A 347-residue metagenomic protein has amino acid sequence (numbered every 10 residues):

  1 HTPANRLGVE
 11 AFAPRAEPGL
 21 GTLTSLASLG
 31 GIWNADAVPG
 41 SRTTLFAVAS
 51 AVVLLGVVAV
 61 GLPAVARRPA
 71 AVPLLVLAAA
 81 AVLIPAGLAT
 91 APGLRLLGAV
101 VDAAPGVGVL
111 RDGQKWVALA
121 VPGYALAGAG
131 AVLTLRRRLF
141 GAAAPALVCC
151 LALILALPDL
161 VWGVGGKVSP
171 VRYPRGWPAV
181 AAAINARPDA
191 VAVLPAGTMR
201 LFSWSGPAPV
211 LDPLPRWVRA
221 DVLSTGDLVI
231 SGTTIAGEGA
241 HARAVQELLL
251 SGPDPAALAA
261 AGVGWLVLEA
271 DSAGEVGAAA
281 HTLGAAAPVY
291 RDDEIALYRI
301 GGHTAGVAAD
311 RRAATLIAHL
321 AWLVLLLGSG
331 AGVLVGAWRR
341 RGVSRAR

Functional and structural regions predicted by a protein language model:
H1-A64, G113, L250-G252, A296 (+2 more regions): Periplasmic/ER-lumenal interhelical loops and adjacent helix-loop junctions in multi-pass membrane proteins
H1-N5, A13-W33, A71-R111, L151-G165 (+1 more regions): Membrane-interface helix-loop junctions at the exits of transmembrane helices
L7-G8, A152-R347: Extracytoplasmic
G8, A37-F46, L75, A79-A127 (+1 more regions): Membrane-helix boundary/interfacial segments in multi-pass membrane proteins
A47-V82, L133, L327-R340: Hydrophobic, aromatic-rich transmembrane alpha-helices and their immediate juxtamembrane boundary segments
A51-G56, P69-V76, D112, V121 (+7 more regions): Active-site-proximal structural scaffolding
V65-A66, V121-A146, L334-R347: Membrane-interface junctions at the ends of membrane-embedded or membrane-associated helices
K115, G128-V132, W177: Extended, hydrophobic alpha-helical segments in both membrane/secreted and soluble proteins
